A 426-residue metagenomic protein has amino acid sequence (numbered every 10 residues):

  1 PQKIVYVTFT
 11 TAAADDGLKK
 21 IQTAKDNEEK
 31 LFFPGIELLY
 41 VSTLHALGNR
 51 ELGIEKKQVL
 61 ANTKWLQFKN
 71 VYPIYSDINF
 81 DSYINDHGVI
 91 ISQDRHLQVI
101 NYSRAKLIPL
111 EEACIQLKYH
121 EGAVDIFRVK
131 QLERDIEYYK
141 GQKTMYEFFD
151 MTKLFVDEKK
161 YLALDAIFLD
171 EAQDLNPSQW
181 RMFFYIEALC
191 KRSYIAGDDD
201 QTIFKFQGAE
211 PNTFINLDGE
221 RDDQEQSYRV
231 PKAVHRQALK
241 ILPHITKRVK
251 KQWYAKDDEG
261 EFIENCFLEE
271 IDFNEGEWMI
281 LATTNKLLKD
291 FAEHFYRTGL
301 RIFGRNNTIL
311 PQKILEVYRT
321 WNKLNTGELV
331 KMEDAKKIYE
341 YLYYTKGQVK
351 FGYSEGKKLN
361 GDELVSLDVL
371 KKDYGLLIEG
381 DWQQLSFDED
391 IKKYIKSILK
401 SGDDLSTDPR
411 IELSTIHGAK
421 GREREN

Functional and structural regions predicted by a protein language model:
P1-K57, L239: P-loop NTPase Walker
Q2-K3, N27-E37, I54-N70, I78 (+4 more regions): Short, polar/flexible loop-turn hinges at active-site or ligand-entry regions and domain interfaces
K3, N79-F168, P177-M182, I195 (+1 more regions): Accessory N-terminal region flanking or inserted into the helicase ATPase core in nucleic-acid motor proteins
F9-A12, S42-L47, Y161-L162, A166 (+6 more regions): Conserved helicase motor core of SF1/SF2 NTP-dependent helicases
T11, A46, R50, P231-H235 (+1 more regions): Core RecA-like ATPase module of SF1/SF2 helicases and allied nucleic-acid translocases
T23-A24, Q58-V59, E210-I215, I241-L242 (+1 more regions): Short, hinge-like loop/turn segments at secondary-structure boundaries
D26-E37, T43, K57-V71, A123-E137 (+2 more regions): SF2 helicase/translocase NTPase motor core, specifically the RecA-like lobe 1 inter-motif segment between Walker
I263-G276: Conserved interdomain hinge at the start of the Helicase C-terminal
